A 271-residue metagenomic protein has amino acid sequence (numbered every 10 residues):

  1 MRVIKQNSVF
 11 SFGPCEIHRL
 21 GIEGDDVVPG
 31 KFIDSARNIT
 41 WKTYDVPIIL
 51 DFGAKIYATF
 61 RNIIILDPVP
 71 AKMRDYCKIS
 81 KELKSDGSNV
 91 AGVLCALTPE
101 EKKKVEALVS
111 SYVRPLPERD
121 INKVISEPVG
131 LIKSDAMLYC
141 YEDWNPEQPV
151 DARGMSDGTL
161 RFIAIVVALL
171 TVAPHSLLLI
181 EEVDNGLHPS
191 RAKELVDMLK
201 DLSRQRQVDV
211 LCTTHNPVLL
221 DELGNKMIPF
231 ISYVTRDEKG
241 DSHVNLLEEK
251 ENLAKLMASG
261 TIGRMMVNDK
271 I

Functional and structural regions predicted by a protein language model:
M1-I125: Electropositive, glycine-dotted interaction segments that contact anionic polymers or phosphate-rich ligands
S8, N89, D157, R161-A168 (+3 more regions): Phosphate-binding glycine-rich loops of NTP-binding sites
K55-I63, L170, V183, D197: Short, Φ-rich (hydrophobic/aromatic) sequence segments
V93, P146-D151, S242-H243: Short small-residue beta-strand/loop micro-motif enriched in glycine and branched aliphatics
E118, N122-L170, L177-S190: Conserved ABC ATPase signature
H175-L177, D209: Residue-level preference for the first positions of well-ordered beta-strands
E194-I271: C-terminal lobe/lid and adjacent interdomain/linker elements of RecA-like ASCE P-loop ATPase modules
